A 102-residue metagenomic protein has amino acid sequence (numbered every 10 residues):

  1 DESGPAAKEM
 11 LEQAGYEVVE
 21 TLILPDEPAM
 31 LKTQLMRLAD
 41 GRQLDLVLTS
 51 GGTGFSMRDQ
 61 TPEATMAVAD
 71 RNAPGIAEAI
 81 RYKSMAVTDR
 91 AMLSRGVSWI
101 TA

Functional and structural regions predicted by a protein language model:
D1-A102: Non-catalytic beta/alpha edge segments that cap or flank active sites
